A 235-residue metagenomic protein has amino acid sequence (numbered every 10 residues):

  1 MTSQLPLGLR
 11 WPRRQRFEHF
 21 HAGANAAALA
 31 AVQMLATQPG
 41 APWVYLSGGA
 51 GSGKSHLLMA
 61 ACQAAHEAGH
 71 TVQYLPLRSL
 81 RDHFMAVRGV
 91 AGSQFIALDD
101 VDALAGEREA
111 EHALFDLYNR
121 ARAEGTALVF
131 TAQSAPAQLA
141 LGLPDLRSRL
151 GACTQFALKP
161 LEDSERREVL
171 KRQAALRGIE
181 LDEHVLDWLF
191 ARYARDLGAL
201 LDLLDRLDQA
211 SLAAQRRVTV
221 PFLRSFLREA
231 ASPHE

Functional and structural regions predicted by a protein language model:
M1-M34, P39, L212-E235: A short, basic N-terminal segment
G40-L58: Walker A/P-loop nucleotide-binding motif
E67-F95: AAA+/P-loop NTPase substrate/partner-engagement loops
A86-T131: Conserved nucleotide-sensing/catalytic segment adjacent to the nucleotide-binding pocket in NTP-handling enzymes
P136-G151: Short regulatory helix/loop adjacent to the ATP-binding pocket of P-loop NTPases
C153, R167-E180: Conserved AAA+ ATPase "sensor/coupling" helix adjacent to the nucleotide-binding pocket
C153-E165: Conserved AAA+ ATPase "SRH/arginine-finger" region at the nucleotide-binding site
D187-A191, G198-L212: C-terminal helical "lid" of AAA+/P-loop NTPase domains
